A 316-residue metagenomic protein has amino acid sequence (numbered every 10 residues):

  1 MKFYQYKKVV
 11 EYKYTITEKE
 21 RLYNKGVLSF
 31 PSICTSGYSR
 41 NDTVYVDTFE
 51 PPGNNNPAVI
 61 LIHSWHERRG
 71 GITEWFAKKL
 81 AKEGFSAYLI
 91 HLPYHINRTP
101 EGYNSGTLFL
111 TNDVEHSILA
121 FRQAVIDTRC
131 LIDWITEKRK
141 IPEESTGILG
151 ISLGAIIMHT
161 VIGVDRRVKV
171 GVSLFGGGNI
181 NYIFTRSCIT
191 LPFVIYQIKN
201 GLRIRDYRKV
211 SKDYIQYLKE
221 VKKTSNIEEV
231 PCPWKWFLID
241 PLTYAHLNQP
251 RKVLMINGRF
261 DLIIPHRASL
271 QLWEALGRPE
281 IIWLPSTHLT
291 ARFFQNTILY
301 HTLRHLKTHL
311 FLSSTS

Functional and structural regions predicted by a protein language model:
Y6-G53: N-terminal cap/lid segment of alpha/beta-hydrolase-fold proteins
S32, P51, L61-W65, G258: Glycine-rich His-Gly loop
V46, N56-S64: Short beta-strand element of the alpha/beta-hydrolase
L61, I148, S173, L254-M255: Structural beta-sheet core signal
I62, I90-L92, L174: Alpha/beta-hydrolase
H66-G70, E74-R122: Cap/lid segment of the alpha/beta-hydrolase catalytic domain
C130-P192: Primarily recognizes the serine-hydrolase "nucleophile elbow" in alpha/beta-hydrolase and SGNH/GDSL folds
G163-R166, Q197-I198, R208-K307, F311-S314: Serine-hydrolase catalytic core
